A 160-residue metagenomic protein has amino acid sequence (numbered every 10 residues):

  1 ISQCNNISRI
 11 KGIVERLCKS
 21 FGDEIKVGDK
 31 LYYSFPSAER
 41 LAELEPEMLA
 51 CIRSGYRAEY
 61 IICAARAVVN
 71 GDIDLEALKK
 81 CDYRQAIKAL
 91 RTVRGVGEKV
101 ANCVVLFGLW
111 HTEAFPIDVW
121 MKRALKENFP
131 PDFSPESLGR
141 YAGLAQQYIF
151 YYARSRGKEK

Functional and structural regions predicted by a protein language model:
S2-K160: HhH-family (HhH-GPD) DNA N-glycosylase catalytic core used in base-excision repair
